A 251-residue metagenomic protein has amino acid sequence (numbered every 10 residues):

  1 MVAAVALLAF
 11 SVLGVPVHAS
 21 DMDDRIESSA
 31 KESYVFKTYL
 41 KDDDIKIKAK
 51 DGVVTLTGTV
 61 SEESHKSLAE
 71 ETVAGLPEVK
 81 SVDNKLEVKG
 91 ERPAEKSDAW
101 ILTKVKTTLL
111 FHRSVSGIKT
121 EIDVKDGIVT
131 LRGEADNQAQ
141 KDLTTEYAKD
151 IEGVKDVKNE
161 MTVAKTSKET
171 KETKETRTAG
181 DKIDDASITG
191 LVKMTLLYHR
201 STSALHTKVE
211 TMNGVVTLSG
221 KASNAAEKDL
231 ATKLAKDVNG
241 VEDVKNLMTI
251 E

Functional and structural regions predicted by a protein language model:
M1-E251: N-terminal targeting leaders
